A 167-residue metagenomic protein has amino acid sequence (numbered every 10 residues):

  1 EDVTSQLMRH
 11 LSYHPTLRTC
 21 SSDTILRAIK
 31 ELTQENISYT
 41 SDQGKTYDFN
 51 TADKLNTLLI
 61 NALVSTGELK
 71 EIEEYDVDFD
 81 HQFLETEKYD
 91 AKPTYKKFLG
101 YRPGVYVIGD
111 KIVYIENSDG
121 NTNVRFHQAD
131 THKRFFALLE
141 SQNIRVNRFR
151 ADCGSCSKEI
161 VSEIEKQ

Functional and structural regions predicted by a protein language model:
E1-H14: DNA-recognition alpha helix
M8, N56-L63, H132-F136, V161: Generic structural signal for well-ordered alpha-helices, preferentially at hydrophobic/aromatic core positions
L11-K92: Active-site- or DNA-interface-adjacent structural scaffold in DNA-acting proteins
I37, S41, E87-P93, V113-N117 (+2 more regions): Short acidic, glycine/serine/threonine-rich loops at helix termini
H81-F83, D119, C153-S155: Short, flexible loop/turn elements at secondary-structure junctions
T94-Q142: Electropositive, glycine- and tryptophan-enriched low-complexity nucleic-acid-binding patches
N123-Q167: Domain-level cores of phosphate- or acyl-group-handling catalytic modules
